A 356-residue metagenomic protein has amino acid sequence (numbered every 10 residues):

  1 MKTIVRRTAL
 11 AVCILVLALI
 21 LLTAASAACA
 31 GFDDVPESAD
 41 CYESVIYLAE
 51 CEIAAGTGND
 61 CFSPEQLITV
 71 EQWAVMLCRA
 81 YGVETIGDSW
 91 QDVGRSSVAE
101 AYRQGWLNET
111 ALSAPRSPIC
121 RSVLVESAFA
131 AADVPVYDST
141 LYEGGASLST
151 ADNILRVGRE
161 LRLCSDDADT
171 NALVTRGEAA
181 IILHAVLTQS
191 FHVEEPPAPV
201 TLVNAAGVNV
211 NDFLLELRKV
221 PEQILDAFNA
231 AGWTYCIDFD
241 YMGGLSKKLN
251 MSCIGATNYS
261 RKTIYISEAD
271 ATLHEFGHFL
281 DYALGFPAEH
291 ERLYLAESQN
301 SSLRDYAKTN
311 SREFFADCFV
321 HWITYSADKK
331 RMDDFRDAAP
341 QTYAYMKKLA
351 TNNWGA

Functional and structural regions predicted by a protein language model:
M1-A28: Gram-positive cell-envelope targeting signals
T3, E43-I46, A130, L148 (+5 more regions): Hydrophobic transmembrane signal anchors and adjacent membrane-proximal interface regions, especially in viral
A11-V12, S26, G56-T57, T140 (+6 more regions): Intrinsically disordered, low-complexity segments enriched in polar/charged small residues
C13, E52, D60, S260-K262: Beta-strand-connecting loop/turn residues
L19-P197: N-terminal propeptides
G31-F32, F191-L215: N-terminal low-complexity, Pro/Thr/Ser-rich intrinsically disordered segments that act as propeptides or flexible
P64, P115, T170, N204 (+2 more regions): Short N-terminal micro-motifs specific to bacterial/archaeal maturation and metal-cluster initiation sites
V203, N211, E216-A356: Active-site-flanking segments in enzyme catalytic domains
